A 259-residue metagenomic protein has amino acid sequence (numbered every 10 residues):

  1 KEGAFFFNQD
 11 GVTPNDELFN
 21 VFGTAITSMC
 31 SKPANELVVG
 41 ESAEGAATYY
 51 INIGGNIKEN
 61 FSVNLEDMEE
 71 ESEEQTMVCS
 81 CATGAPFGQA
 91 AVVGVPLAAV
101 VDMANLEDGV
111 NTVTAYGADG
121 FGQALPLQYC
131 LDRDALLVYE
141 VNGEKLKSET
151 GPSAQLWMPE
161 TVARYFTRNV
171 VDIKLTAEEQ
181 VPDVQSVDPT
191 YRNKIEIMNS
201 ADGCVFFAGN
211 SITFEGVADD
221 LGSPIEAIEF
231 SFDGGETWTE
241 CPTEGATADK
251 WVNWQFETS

Functional and structural regions predicted by a protein language model:
K1-F232, E236-S259: N-terminal intrinsically disordered, low-complexity segments enriched in P/E/S/T
